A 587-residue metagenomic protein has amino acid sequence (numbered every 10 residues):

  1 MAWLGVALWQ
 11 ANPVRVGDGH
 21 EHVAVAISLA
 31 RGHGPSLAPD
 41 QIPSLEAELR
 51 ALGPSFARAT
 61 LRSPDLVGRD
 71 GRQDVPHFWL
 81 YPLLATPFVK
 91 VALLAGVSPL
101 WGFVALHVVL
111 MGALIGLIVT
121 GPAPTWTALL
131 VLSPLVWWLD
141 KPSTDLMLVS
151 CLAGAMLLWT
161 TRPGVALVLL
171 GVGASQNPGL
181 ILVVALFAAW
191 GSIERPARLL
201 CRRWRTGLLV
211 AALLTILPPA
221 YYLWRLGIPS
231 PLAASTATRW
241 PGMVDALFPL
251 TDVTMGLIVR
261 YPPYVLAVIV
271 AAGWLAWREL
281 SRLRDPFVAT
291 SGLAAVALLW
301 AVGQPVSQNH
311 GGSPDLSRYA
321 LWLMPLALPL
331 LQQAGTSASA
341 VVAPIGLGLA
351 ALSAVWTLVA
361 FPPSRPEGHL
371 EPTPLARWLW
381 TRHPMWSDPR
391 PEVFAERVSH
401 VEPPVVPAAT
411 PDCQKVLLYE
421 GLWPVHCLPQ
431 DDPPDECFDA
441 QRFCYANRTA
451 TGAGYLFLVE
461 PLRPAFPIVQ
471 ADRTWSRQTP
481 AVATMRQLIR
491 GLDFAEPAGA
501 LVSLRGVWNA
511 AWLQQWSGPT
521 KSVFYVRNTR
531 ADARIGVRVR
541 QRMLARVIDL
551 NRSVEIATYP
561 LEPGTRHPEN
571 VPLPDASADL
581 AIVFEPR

Functional and structural regions predicted by a protein language model:
P13-R15, V75, L186, W190 (+6 more regions): Membrane-lumen/periplasm interface segments of specific transmembrane helices in polyprenyl phosphate-linked
R31-Y81, A85-W101, V306-Q308: Interfacial juxtamembrane loops and adjacent helix segments that form the catalytic/substrate-binding surfaces
S44-D70, C201, A220-W277, L316 (+6 more regions): Membrane-lumen/periplasm interface segments of multi-pass, membrane-embedded glycan/lipid transferases
V89, W101-W126: Transmembrane-helix motifs of polytopic, lipid-linked glycan transferases
G102-V109, T127-G154, W159, V172-V184 (+1 more regions): Multi-pass, polyprenyl lipid-linked donor-dependent membrane glycosyltransferases
A113-I118, R195-R198, R202, V259-V296 (+2 more regions): Hydrophobic, aromatic-rich transmembrane alpha-helices and their immediate juxtamembrane boundary segments
T144-C151, R260-L266, G312-S337: Hydrophobic/aromatic-rich transmembrane helices and adjacent perimembrane loops
L148-C151, V165-L170, G179-E194, T215 (+1 more regions): Transmembrane-embedded, aromatic-rich helix segments that form part of the hydrophobic channel/pocket engaging
